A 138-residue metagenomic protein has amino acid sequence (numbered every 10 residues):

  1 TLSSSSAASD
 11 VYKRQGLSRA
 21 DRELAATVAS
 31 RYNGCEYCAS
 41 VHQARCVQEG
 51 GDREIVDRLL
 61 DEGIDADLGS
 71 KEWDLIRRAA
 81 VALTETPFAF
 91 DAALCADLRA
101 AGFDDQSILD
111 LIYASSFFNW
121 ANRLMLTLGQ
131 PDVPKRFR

Functional and structural regions predicted by a protein language model:
T1-A8, Y12: Single conserved hydrophobic/aromatic residue that forms the stacking wall/gate of nucleotide- or nucleobase-binding
S9, E23, A39-V41, D74-R78 (+1 more regions): A generic alpha-helix surface/boundary motif
V11, A25-E49, A114-F118: Short, thiol/selenol-centered motifs that function as redox-active sites or metal-ligating centers
S18-C35, I64, I76, D105-I112: Alpha-helical scaffold segments that form or flank carboxylate-/histidine-based iron centers
Q43-V47, D52-A89: Alpha-helical ds-nucleic-acid-binding substructure associated with the helix-hairpin-helix region of base-excision DNA
E72-I112: Acidic/histidine-rich alpha-helical segments that form the ligand environment of transition-metal centers
D105-R138: Preference for long, well-ordered alpha-helical segments
